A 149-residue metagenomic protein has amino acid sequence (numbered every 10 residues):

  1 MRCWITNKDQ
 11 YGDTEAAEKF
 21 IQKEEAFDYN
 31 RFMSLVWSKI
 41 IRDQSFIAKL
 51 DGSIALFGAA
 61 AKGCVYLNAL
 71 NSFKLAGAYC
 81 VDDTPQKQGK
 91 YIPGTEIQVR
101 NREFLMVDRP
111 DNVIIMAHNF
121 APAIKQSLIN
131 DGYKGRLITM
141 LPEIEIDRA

Functional and structural regions predicted by a protein language model:
R2-A149: Hydrophobic, well-ordered beta-alpha structural blocks that scaffold small-molecule cofactor pockets
